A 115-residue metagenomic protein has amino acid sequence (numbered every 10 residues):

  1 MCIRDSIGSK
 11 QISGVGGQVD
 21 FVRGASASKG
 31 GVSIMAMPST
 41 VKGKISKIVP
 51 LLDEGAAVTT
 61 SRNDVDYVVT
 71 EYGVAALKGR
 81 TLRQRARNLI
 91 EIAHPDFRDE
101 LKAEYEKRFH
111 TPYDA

Functional and structural regions predicted by a protein language model:
M1-I3: Conserved small/polar residues in nucleotide/adenosyl-binding loops
D5-Q18, R23-A115: Metallocofactor- and cofactor-centric catalytic cores in central/energy metabolism, strongly enriched
